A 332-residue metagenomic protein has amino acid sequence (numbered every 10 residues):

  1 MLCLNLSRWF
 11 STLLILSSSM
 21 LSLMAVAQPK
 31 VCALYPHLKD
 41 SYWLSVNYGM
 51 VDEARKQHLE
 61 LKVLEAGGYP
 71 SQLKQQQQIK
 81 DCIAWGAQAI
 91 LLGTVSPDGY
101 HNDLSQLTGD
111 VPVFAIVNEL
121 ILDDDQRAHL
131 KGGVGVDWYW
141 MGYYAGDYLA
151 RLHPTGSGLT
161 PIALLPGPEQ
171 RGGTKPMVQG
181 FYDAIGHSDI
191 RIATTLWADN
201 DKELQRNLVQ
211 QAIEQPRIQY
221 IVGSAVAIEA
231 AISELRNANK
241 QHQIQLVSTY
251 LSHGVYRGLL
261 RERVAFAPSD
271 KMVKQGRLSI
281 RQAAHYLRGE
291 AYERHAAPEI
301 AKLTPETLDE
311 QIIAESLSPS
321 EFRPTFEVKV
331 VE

Functional and structural regions predicted by a protein language model:
K30-G49, E53, Q57, K62-Q76 (+4 more regions): Extracytoplasmic "Venus flytrap"
Y42-L59, M141-A145, G172-I190, A230 (+1 more regions): Short, solvent-exposed amphipathic alpha-helices that sit in or adjacent to ligand/effector-binding or catalytic
R55-G68, P161-L164, F181-K202: Short beta-strand elements in bilobed, periplasmic/extracellular small-molecule ligand-binding domains
K62-W85, T194-E214, I228-A230: Structural motif
Q75, G132-T160, Q205, L251-V255 (+1 more regions): Hydrophobic alpha-helical segments within soluble ligand-binding/sensing domains
L92-G109, V113, F181, A198-G258: Hydrophobic alpha-helical
N102-W140, S252-L260, V264: Flexible loop/hinge segments that line or gate small-molecule binding clefts
L165, E169, K274-E332: Hinge/cleft segment of the Venus flytrap/periplasmic-binding protein
